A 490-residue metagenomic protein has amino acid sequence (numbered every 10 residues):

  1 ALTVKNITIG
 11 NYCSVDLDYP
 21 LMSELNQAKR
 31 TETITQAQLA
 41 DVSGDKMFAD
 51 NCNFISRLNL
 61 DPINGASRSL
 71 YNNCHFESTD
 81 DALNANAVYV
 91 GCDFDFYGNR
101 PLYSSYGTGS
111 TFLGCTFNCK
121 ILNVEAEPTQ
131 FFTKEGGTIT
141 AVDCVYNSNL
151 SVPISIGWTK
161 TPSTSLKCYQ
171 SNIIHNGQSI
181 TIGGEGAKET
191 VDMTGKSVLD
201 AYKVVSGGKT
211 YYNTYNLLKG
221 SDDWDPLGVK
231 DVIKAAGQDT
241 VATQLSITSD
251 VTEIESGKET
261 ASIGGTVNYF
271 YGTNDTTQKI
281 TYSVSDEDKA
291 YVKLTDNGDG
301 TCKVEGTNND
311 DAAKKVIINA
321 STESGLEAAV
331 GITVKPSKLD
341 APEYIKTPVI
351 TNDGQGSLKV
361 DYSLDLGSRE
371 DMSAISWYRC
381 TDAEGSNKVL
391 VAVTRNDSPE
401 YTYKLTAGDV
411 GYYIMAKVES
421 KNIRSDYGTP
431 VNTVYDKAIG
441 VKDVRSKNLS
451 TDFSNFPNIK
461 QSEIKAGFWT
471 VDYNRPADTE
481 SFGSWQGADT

Functional and structural regions predicted by a protein language model:
A1-T240: Sequence-level preference for short, compositionally simple segments enriched in small aliphatic or small polar residues
N6, N51, N73, G91 (+9 more regions): Extracellular/lumenal ectodomain signal focusing on beta-strand-rich modules and carbohydrate-recognition contexts
D239-T277, D286-S446: Ser/Thr/Pro/Gly-rich low-complexity disordered regions
N448-T451: A structural/positional concept
S454-T490: Extracellular glycan-recognition surfaces and repeat-rich motifs
